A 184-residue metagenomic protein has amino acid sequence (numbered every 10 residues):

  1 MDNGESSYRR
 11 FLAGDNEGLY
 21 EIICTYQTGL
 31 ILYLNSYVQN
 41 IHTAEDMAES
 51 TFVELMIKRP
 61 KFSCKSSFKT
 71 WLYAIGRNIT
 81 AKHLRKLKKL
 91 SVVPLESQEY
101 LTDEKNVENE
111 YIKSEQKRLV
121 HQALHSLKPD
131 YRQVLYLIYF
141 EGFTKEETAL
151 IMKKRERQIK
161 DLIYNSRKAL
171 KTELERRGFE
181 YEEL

Functional and structural regions predicted by a protein language model:
S6, R10, Q39, L150 (+1 more regions): C-terminal edge and immediately downstream basic/flexible tail or linker adjoining helix-turn-helix-like DNA-binding
R9-L32: A short, charge-rich alpha-helical start-of-domain segment used by transcription regulators
L12-A13, Q39, S50-S67, K86-L87: Sigma70-family region 2
D46-V53, S66-N78: Structural recognition of an alpha-helix C-terminal capping motif at a helix-to-coil junction
P60-S63, A74-P94, K113: Arg/Lys-rich amphipathic alpha helix in sigma70-family domain 2
A81, Y131, E146, L150-R176: DNA-recognition helix of helix-turn-helix
Q98-H125: Acidic, proline/glycine-rich intrinsically disordered inter-domain spacer in sigma factors
V134-I138: A short pre-motif secondary-structure segment
